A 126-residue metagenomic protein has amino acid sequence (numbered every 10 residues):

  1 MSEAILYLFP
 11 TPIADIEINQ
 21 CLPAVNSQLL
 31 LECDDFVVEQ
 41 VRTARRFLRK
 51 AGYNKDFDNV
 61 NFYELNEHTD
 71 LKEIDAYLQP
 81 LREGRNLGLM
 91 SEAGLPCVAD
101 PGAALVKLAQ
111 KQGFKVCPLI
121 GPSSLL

Functional and structural regions predicted by a protein language model:
M1-L65: Glycine-rich, flexible N-terminal cofactor/catalytic loop recognition
I13, T69, S123: Residue-level detector of flexible, active-site-proximal loop/helix-junction positions within diverse enzyme catalytic
I18, F47-L48, I74, V98-D100: Short glycine-/acidic-enriched loop or helix-start segments at secondary-structure transitions that form or flank
C21-A24, A51-Y53, Y77-L78, P101-V106: Short, glycine/charged-enriched secondary-structure capping and boundary segments
N59-E67, L81, F114: Portal/gating segments that form or line small-molecule/metal binding sites
N66-T69, A93-G94: Structured beta->alpha junctions
H68-L78: Glycine-rich, highly charged phosphate/nucleotide-binding loops
R82-L126: Short glycine-cluster motifs
